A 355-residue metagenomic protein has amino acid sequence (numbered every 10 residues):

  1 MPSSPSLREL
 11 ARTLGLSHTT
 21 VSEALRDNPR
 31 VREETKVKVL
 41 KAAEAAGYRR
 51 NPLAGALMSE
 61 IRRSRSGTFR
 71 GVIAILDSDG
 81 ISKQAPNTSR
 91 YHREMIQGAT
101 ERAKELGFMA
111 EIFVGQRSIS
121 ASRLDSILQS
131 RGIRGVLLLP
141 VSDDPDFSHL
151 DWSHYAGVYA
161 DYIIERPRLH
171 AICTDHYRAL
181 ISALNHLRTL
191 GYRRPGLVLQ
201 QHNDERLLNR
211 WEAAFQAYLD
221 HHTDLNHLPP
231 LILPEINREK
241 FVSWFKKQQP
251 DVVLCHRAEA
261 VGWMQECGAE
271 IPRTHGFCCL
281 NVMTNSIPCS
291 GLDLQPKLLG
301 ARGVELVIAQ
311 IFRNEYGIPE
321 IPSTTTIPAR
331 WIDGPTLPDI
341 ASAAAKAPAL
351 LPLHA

Functional and structural regions predicted by a protein language model:
M1-R65, F69, A355: N-terminal helix-turn-helix DNA-binding module of bacterial transcription factors
P2, A46-L124, Q201: Amphipathic helical "hinge" segments at domain boundaries
A74-I75, G132-P140, R194-L199, P229-L231 (+2 more regions): Periplasmic-binding protein-like
T100-G115, P167, P195-V198, N209-R238 (+1 more regions): Short beta-strand elements in bilobed, periplasmic/extracellular small-molecule ligand-binding domains
L139-A179, C279-S290: Flexible loop/hinge segments that line or gate small-molecule binding clefts
H170-L197, N237-V242, L294-E315: Hydrophobic alpha-helical segments within soluble ligand-binding/sensing domains
A183-H222, G317-P338: An alpha-beta-alpha
S243-A355: Flexible loop/turn connectors
